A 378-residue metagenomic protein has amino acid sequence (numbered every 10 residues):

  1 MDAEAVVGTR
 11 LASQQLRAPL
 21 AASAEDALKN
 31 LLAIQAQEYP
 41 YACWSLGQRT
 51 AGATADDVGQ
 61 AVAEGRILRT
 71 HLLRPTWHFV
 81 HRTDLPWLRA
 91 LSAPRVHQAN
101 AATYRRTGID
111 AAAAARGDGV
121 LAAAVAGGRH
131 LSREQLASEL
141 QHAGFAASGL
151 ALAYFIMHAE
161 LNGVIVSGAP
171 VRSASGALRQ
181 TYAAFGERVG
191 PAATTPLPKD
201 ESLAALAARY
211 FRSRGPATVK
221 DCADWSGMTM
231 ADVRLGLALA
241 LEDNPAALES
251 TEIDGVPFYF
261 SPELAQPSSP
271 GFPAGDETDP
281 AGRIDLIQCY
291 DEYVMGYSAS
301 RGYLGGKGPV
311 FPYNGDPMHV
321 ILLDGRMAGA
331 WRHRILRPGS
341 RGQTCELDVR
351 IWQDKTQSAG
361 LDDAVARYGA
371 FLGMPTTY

Functional and structural regions predicted by a protein language model:
M1-V294, S298-S300, G305-Y378: Long, low-complexity intrinsically disordered regions
